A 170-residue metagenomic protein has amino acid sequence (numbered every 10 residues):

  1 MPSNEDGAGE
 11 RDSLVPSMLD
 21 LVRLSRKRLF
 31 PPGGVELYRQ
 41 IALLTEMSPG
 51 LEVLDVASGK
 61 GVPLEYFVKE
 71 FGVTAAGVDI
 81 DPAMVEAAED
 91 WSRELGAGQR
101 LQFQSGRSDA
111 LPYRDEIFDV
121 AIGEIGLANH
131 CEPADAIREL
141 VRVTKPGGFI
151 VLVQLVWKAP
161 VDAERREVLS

Functional and structural regions predicted by a protein language model:
M1-V22: N-terminal, positively charged/glycine-rich alpha-helical extensions of SAM-dependent methyltransferases
D20-P32: Class I SAM-dependent methyltransferase Rossmann-like catalytic core, especially the SAM/SAH-binding loop
P31-P49: Conserved alpha-helix/loop element of class I SAM-dependent methyltransferases that forms part of the SAM/SAH-binding
L54, K60-A110: Class I SAM-dependent methyltransferase SAM/SAH-binding core
D109-V120: A short acidic, Gly/Pro-enriched loop at the edge of an enzyme's catalytic core that lines a small-molecule cofactor
V120-E132: A short SAM/SAH-binding and catalytic strip from SAM-dependent methyltransferases
A134-F149: A short glycine-rich, Lys/Arg-flanked "PGG" loop and its adjoining helix->strand segment in the class I
L155-S170: Short, glycine-/aromatic-enriched active-site segment of Class I SAM-dependent methyltransferases
